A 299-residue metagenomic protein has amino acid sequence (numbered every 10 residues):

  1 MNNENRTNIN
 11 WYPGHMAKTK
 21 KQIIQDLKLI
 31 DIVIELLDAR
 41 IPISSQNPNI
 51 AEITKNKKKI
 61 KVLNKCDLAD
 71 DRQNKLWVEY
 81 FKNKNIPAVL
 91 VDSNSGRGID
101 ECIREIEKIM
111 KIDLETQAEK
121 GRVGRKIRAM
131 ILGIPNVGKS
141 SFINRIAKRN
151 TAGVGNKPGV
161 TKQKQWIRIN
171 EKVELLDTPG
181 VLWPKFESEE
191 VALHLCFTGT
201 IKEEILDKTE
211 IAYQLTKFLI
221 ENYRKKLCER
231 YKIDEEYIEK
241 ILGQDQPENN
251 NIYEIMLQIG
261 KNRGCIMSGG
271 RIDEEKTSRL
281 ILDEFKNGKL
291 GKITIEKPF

Functional and structural regions predicted by a protein language model:
M1-I32, R40-N49, I53-K59, C66 (+3 more regions): Helix-rich effector regions associated with P-loop NTPase G domains
E35: Redox-cofactor binding/interface segments in oxidoreductases and associated redox assembly factors
I60, C66-G133, T151, C265: Canonical P-loop GTPase G-domain recognition
R97-I99, I134, K139, V160 (+2 more regions): Gly/Ser/Thr-rich helix-start
E101, E105, S141, Q214 (+1 more regions): Alpha-helical scaffold segments in soluble metabolic enzymes
R122-G124, R145-I146, I167-R168: Solvent-exposed alpha-helices and their adjacent loops that cap or buttress functional pockets in soluble metabolic
R128-K148, A152, T178: Glycine-rich phosphate-binding P-loop
